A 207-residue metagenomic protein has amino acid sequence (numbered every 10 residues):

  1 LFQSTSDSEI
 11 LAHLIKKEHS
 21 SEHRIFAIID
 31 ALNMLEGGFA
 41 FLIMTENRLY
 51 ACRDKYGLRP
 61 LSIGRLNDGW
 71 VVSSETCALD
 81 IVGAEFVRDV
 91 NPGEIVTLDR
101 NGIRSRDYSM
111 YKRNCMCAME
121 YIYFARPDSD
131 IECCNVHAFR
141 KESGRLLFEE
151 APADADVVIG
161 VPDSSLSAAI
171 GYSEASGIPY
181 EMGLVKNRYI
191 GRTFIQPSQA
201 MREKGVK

Functional and structural regions predicted by a protein language model:
L1-P92, T97-D156, V161: Conserved short alpha-helical segments that host acidic/polar catalytic motifs at enzyme active sites
H13-I15, Y50-C52, S167-G171, I190-I195: Short, solvent-exposed polar/charged micro-motifs at secondary-structure junctions
K17-S21, S173-E174, S198-Q199: Alpha-helix boundary/capping detector
E36, A118-Y121, A169, G177 (+1 more regions): Generic intrinsically disordered, low-complexity segments enriched for polar/acidic and small residues
E46-R48, G160-A168, A175, R188-I190: A glycine-rich phosphate-binding loop feature that marks nucleotide/adenosyl-phosphate handling sites
P92-I95, D99, S167-E181: Structured, non-catalytic alpha/beta "coupling" segments that mediate domain-domain communication and provide generic
G177-K207: Short, glycine/charge-rich flexible loops or terminal/linker lids adjacent to PRPP-binding catalytic cores
